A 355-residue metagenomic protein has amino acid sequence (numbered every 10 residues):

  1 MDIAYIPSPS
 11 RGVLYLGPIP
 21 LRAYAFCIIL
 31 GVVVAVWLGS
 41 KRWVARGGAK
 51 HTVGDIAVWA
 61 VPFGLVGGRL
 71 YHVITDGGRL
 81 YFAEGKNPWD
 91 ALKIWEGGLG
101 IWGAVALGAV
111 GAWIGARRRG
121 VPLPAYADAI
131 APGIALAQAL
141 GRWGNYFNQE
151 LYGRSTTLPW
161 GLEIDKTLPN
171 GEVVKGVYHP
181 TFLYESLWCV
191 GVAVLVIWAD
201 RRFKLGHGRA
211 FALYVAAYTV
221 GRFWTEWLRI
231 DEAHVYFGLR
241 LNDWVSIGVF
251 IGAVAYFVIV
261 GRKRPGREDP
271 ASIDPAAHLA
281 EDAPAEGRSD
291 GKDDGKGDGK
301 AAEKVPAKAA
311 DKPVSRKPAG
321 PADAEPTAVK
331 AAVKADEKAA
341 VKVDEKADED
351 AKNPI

Functional and structural regions predicted by a protein language model:
M1-I355: A feature for loop-to-transmembrane-helix boundaries and adjacent hydrophobic helices in multi-pass integral membrane
